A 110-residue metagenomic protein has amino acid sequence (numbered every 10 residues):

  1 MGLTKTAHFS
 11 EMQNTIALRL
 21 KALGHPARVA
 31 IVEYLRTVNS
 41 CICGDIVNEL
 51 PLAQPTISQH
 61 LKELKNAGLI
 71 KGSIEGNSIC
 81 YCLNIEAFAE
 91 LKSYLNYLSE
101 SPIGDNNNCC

Functional and structural regions predicted by a protein language model:
M1-G2, L52-P55: Membrane-interacting alpha-helical segments
M1-T15, R36-T37, I85-C110: Amphipathic alpha-helical dimerization/coiled-coil segments that flank or bridge DNA-binding/regulatory modules
N14-A53, E75, I79-A87: N-terminal helix-turn-helix DNA-binding core of bacterial DNA-binding proteins
N48, K65-N66: Alpha-helical residues within the helix-turn-helix
L61-K62: Short, hydrophobic-biased segments on the C-terminal half of alpha helices that form "recognition helices"
